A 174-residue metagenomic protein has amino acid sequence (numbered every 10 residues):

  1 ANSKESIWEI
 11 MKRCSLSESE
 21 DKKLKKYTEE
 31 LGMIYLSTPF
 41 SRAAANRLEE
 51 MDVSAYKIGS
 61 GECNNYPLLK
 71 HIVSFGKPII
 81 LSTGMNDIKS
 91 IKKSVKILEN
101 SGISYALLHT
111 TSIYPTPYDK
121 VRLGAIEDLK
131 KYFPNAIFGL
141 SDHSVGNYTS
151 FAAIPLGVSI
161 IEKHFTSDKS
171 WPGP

Functional and structural regions predicted by a protein language model:
A1-P174: Catalytic cores and adjacent flexible loops of soluble metabolic enzymes that perform enolate/carbanion chemistry on
